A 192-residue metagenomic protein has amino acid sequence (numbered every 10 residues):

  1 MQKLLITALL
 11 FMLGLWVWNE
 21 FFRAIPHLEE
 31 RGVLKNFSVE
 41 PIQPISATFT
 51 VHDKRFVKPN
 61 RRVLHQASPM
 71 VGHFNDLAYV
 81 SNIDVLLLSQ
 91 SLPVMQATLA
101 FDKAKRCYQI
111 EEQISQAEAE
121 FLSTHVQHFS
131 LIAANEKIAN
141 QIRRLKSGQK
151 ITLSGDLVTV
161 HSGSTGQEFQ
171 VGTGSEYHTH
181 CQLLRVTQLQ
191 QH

Functional and structural regions predicted by a protein language model:
Q2-H192: OB-fold and OB-like single-stranded nucleic-acid-recognition modules and their adjacent interaction interfaces
